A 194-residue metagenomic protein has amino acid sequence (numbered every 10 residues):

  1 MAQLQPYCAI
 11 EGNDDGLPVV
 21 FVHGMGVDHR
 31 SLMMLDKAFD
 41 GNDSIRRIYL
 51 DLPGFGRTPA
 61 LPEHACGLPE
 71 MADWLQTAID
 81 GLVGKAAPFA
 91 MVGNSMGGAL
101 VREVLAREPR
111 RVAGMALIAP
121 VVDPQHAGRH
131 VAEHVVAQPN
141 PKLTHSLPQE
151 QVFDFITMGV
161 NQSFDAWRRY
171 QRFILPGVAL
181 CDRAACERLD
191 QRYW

Functional and structural regions predicted by a protein language model:
M1-Q5: N-terminal cap/lid segment of alpha/beta-hydrolase-fold proteins
A9-A60: Conserved HGGG/HGGXW glycine-rich cap/lid loop of the alpha/beta-hydrolase fold
R46-V92: Active-site loop/oxyanion-hole signature of alpha/beta-hydrolase fold enzymes
G93, G97, V101: Gly/Ala-rich beta-loop-alpha elbow adjacent to hydrolase catalytic centers
R102, A106, V112-H145: Flexible "cap/lid" loop of the alpha/beta hydrolase fold
H126-A127, S146-W194: Conserved alpha/beta-hydrolase catalytic His-Asp/Glu region
